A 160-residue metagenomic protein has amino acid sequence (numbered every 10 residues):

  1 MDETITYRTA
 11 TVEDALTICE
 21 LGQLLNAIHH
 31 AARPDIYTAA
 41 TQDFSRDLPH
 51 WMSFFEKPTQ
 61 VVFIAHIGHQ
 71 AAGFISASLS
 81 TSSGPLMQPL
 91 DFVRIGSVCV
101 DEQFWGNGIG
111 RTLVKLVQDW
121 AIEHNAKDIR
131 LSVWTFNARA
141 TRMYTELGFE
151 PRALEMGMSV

Functional and structural regions predicted by a protein language model:
M1-L16: Conserved N-terminal entry element of GNAT/NAT acetyltransferase domains
A27-H50: Conserved GNAT-fold acetyl-CoA-binding loop/helix
P49-I64, R94: A short helix-loop-beta-strand connector motif used in the catalytic cores of GNAT acetyltransferases and, in some
I64, Q70-L79, R94, C99: Conserved beta-strand in the GNAT
A65, G106-V114: Glycine-rich acyl-CoA binding loop
Q88-E102, S132, L154-G157: Conserved acetyl-CoA binding element of GNAT-fold acetyltransferases
D101-Q103, N107, T135-F136: Active-site acidic-Proline motif in GNAT/NAT acetyltransferases
R111, K115, E123, K127 (+2 more regions): Conserved active-site alpha-helix within GNAT-family acetyltransferase domains
